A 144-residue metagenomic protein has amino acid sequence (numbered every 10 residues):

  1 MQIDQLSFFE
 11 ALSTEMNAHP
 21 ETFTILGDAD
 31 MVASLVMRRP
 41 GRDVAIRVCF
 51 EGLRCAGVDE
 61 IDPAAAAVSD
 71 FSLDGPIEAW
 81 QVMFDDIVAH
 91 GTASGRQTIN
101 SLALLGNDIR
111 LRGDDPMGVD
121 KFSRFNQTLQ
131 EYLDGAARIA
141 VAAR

Functional and structural regions predicted by a protein language model:
M1-R144: Feature captures hydrophobic
